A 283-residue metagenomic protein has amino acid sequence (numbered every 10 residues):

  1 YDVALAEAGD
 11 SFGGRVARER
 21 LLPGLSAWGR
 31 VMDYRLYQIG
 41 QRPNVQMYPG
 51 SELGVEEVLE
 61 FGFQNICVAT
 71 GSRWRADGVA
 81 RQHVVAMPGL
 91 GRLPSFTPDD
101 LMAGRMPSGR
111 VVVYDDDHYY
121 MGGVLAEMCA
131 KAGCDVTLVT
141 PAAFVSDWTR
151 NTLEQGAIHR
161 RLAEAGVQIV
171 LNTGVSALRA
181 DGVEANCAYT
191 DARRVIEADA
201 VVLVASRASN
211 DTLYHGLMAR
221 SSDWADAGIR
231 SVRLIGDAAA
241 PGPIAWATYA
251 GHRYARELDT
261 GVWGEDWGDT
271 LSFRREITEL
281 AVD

Functional and structural regions predicted by a protein language model:
Y1-F12, M47-E60, I66-R150, Y189-A200 (+1 more regions): Rossmann-like dinucleotide/flavin-binding elements
G14-Q64, T149-S176, G182: N-terminal Rossmann-like dinucleotide/flavin-binding domain of flavoprotein oxidoreductases that bind FAD/FMN
V175-S176, A188-T190: Short polar/acidic secondary-structure junctions
A177-L178, L234: Generic beta-strand structural signal
V183-C187: SH3/SH3-like beta-barrel fold
